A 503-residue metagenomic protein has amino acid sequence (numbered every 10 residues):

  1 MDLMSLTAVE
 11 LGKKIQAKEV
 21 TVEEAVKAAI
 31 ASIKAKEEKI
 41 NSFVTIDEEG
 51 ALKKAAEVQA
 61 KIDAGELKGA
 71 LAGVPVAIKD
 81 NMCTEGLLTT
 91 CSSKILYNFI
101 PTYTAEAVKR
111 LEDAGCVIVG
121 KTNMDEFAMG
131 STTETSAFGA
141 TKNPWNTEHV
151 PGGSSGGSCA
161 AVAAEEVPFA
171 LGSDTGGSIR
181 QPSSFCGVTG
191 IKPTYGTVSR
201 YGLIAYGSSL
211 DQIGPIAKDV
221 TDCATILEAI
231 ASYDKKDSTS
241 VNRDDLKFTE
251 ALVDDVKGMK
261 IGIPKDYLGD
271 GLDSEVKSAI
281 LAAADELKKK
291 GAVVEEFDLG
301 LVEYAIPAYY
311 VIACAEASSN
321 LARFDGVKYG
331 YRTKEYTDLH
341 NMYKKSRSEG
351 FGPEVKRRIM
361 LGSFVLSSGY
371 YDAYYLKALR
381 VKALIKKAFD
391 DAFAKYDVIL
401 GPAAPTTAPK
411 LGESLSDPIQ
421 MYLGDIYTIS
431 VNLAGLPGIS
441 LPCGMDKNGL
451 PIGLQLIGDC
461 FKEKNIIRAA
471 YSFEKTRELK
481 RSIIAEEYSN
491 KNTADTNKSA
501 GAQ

Functional and structural regions predicted by a protein language model:
M1-K53, K289-G291, F364, R481-Q503: An N-terminal boundary/leader segment
A29, A51, K79, L111 (+5 more regions): Conserved hydrophobic/aromatic pocket- or pore-lining residues that grip, position, or stack substrates in active sites
A31, A35, D113, A164-F169 (+5 more regions): Structural helix-boundary/capping segments
N41, D237-D245, M259-K260, P264-D266 (+5 more regions): Flexible, acidic loop-helix segments that line cofactor/substrate-binding pockets
L71-C91, D255-G262, A315-K386, P437-G453: Short helix-loop capping/hinge segments that flank enzyme active sites or metal/cofactor-binding pockets
L71-I213, D266, A315, G401-I419: Short glycine/serine-rich loop/turn segments
K94, N98, A137, T239-D244 (+4 more regions): Short, surface-exposed loop/helix-turn segments at secondary-structure junctions that function as lids/hinges flanking
V119, V293-D298, I439: General small-molecule cofactor/ligand-binding pocket signal
